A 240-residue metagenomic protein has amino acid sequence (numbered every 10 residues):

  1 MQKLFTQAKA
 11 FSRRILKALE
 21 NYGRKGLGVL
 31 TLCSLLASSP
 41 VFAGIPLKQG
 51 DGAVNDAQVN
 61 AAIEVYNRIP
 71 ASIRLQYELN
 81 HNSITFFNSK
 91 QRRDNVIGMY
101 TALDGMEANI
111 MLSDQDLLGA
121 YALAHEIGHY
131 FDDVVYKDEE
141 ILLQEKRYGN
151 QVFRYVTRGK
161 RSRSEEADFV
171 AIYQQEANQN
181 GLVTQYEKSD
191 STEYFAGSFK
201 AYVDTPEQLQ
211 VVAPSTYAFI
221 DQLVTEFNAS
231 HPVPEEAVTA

Functional and structural regions predicted by a protein language model:
Q2-L4, A8-Q115, S215-T239: A metal-dependent hydrolase signature that marks the N-terminal structural subdomain at the beginning of catalytic folds
Y77-A240: Active-site-flanking segments in enzyme catalytic domains
